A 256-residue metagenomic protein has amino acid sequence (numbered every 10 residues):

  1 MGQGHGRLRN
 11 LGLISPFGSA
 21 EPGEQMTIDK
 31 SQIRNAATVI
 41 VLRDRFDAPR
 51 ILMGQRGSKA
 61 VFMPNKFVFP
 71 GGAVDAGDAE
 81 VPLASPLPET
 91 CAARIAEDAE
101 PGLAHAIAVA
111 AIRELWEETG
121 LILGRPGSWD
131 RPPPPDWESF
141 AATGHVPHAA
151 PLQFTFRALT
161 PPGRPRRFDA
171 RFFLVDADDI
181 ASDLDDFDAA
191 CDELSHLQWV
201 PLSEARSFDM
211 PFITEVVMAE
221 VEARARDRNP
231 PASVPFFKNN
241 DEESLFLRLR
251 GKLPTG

Functional and structural regions predicted by a protein language model:
G6-G256: N-terminal leader/linker segments that precede catalytic domains of diphosphate-processing enzymes
